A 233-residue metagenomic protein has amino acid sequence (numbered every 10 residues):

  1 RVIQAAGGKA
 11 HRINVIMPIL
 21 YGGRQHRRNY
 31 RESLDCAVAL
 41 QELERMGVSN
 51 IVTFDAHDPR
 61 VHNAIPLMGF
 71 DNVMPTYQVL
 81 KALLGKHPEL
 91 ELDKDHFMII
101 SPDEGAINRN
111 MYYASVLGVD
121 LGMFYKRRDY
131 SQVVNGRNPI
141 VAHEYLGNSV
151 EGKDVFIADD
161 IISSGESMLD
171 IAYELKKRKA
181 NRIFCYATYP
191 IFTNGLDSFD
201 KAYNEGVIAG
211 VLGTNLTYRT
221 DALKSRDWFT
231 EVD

Functional and structural regions predicted by a protein language model:
R1-D233: PRPP-associated nucleotide enzymes
